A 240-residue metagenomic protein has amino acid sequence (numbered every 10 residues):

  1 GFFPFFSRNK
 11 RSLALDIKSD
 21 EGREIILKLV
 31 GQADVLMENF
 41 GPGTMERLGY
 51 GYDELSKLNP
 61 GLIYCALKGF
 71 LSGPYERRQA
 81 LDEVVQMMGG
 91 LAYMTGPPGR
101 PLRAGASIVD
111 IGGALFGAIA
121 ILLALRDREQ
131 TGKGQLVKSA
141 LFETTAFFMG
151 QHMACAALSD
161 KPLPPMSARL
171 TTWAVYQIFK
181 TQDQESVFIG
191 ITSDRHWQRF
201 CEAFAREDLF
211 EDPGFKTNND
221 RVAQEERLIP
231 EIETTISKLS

Functional and structural regions predicted by a protein language model:
G1-K57, S237: A structured beta-alpha segment of the ubiquitous adenosine-cofactor-binding alpha/beta core
K10, L29, G41, N59-G61 (+3 more regions): Short, cationic motifs built from Arg/Lys/His that form the positively charged side of catalytic pockets
D20, L27, L102, L115 (+6 more regions): Electropositive phosphate-/nucleotide-binding environments in soluble metabolic enzymes
I25-K28, A120-A124, H152, R199-A203 (+1 more regions): Alpha-helical scaffold segments in soluble metabolic enzymes
Q32, E46-I191: Active-site-adjacent "lid/gating" segments in soluble enzymes
E38-F40, A104, I232: A short, small-residue-rich loop immediately preceding and capping a beta-strand
V175-S240: Aromatic-enriched alpha-helical interface/lid elements that frame and gate functional surfaces
